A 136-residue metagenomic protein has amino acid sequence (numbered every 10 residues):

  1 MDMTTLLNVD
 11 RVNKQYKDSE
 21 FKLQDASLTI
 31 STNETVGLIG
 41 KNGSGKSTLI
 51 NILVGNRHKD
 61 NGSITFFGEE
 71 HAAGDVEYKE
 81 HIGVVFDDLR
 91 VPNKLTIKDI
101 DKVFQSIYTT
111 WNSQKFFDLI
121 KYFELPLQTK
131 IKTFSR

Functional and structural regions predicted by a protein language model:
D2-A26, D75: A short, flexible loop at the N-terminus of ABC-type nucleotide-binding domains that lies
A26-G37: Pre-Walker A (P-loop) beta-loop-beta motif of ABC nucleotide-binding domains
G37, E80-D87: ABC nucleotide-binding domain signature
I39-K41: The feature captures the beta-strand-to-loop junction immediately N-terminal to the Walker
V54: Helix-to-loop junction immediately C-terminal to a conserved catalytic motif
G62-A73, Y78: Conserved ABC transporter NBD signature motif
F86-R136: ABC-family P-loop ATPase nucleotide-binding domains
